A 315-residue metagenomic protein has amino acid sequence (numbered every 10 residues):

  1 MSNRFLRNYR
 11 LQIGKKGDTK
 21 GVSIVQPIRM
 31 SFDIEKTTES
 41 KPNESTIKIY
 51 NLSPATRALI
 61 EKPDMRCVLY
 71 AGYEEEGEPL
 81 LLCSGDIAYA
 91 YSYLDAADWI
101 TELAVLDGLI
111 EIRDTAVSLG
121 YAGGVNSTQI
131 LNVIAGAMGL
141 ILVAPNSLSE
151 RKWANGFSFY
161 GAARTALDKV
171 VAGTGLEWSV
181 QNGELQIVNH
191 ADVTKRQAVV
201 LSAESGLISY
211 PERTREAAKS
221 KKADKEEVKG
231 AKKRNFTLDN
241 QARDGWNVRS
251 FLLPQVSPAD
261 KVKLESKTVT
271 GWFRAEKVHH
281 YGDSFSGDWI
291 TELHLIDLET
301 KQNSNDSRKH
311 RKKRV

Functional and structural regions predicted by a protein language model:
M1-L103: Assembly/oligomerization scaffold segments
S2, D98-I110, I141-K219: Short beta-strand-centered interaction patches in the first periplasmic/extracellular domains of large envelope
F32-I60, A191-D192, R196-V315: An acidic/polar, Gly/Ser/Thr-rich interaction patch typically located in mid-to-C-terminal regions of proteins
S45-N51, P63, V105, V117-L142 (+2 more regions): Amphipathic, non-transmembrane alpha-helical segments in extracytoplasmic/periplasmic proteins
P54-R57, E76-G77, Y93, E111 (+4 more regions): Short beta-strands and strand-coil junctions in structured, solvent-facing domains, enriched
L82, D98-I100, N182, T270 (+1 more regions): Short edge beta-strand segments in beta-sheet-rich domains
R113-T115: Solvent-exposed, non-transmembrane alpha-helical starts
L131-A144, A218-G230: A structural motif
